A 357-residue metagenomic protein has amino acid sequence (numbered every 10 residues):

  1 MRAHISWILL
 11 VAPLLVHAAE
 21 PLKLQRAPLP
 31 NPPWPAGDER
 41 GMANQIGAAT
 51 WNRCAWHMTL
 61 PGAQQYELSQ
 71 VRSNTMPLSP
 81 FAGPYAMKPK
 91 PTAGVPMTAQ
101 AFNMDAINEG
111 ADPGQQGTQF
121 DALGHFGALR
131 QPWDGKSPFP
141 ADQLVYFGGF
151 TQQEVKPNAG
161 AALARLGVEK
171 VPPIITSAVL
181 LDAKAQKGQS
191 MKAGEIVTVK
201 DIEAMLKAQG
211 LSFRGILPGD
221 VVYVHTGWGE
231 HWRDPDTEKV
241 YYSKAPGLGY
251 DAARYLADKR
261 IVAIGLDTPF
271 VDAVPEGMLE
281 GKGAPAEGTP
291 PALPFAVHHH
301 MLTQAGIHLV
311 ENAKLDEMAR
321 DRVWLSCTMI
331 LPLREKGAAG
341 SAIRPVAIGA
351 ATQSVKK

Functional and structural regions predicted by a protein language model:
M1-R2, A27: Intrinsically disordered, low-complexity regions enriched in Ser/Pro/Gly/Gln/His and often acidic
R2-A3, L15, G117: Intrinsically disordered, low-complexity peptide-like regions
R2-L10: Sec-dependent signal peptide recognition, specifically the positively charged N-region followed immediately by
V11-A18: Hydrophobic h-region of N-terminal signal peptides that target proteins for export in Gram-negative bacteria
A19-K357: Active-/binding-site microenvironments in catalytic and ligand-binding cores
